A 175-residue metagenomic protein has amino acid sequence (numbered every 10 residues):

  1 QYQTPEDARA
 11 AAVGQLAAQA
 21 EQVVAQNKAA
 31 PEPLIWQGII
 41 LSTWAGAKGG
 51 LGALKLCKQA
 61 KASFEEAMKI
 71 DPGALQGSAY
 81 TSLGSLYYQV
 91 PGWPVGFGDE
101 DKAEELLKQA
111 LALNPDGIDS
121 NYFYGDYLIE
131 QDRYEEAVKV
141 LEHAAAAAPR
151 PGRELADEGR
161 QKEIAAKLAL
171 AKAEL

Functional and structural regions predicted by a protein language model:
K28, P72-A74, P115, P149: Short coil turns that delineate tetratricopeptide repeat
P33, Q76-A79, S120, E154: TPR alpha-solenoid repeat register
E130-Q131, K139-L175: Terminal, low-structured helical/coil segments at or just beyond the last alpha-helical repeat
